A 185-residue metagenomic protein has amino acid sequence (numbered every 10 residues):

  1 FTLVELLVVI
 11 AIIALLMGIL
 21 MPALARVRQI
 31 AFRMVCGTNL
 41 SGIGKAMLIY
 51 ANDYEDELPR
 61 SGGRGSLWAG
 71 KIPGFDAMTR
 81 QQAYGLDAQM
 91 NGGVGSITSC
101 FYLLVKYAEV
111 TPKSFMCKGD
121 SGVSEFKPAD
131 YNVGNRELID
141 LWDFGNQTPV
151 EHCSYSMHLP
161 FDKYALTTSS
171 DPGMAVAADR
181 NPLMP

Functional and structural regions predicted by a protein language model:
F1-T38: Amphipathic alpha-helical segments typified by the pilin-like N-terminal helix that continues immediately C-terminal
C36-P185: Short, well-structured segments within or immediately adjacent to enzyme catalytic domains that line ligand-binding
